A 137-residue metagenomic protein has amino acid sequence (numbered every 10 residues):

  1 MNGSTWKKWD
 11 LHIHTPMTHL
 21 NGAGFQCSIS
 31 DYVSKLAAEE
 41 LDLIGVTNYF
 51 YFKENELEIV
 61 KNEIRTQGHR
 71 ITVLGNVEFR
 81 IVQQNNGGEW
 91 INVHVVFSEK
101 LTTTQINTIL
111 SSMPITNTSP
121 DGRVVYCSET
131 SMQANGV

Functional and structural regions predicted by a protein language model:
N2-G136: A metal-dependent hydrolase metal-coordination microenvironment
